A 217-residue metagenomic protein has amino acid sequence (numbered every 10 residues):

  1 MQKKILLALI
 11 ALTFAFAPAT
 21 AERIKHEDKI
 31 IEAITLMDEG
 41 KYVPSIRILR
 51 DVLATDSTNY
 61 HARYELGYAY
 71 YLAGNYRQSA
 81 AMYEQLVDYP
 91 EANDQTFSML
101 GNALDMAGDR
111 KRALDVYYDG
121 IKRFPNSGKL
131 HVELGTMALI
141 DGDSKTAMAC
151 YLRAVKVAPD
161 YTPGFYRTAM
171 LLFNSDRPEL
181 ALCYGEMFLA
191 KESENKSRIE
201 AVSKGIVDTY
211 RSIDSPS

Functional and structural regions predicted by a protein language model:
K25-E27, Y60-H61, N93-Q95, G128-K129 (+2 more regions): Helix-start (N-cap) detector for alpha-helical repeat units in TPR-like alpha-solenoids, especially tetratricopeptide
D38-E39, L72-A73, M106-D109, I140-D141 (+2 more regions): Register position in tetratricopeptide repeats
D51-V52, Q85-L86, D119-G120, R153-A154 (+1 more regions): Canonical positions in the second alpha-helix
T55, Y89-P90, R123-F124, V157 (+1 more regions): Structural marker of alpha-solenoid helical repeat scaffolds
E65-Y68, M82, S98-M99, E133 (+3 more regions): Canonical tetratricopeptide repeat
